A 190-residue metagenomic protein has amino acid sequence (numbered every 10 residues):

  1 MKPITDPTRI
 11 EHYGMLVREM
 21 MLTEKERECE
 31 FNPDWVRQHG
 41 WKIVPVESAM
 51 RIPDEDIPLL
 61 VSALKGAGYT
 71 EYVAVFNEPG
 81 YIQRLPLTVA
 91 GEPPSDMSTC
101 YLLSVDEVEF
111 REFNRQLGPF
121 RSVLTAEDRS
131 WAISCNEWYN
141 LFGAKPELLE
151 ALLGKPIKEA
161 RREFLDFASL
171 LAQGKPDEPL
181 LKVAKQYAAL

Functional and structural regions predicted by a protein language model:
M1-N140, A144-L190: Structured alpha/beta or helical-core interaction and ligand-binding surfaces enriched in interleaved
